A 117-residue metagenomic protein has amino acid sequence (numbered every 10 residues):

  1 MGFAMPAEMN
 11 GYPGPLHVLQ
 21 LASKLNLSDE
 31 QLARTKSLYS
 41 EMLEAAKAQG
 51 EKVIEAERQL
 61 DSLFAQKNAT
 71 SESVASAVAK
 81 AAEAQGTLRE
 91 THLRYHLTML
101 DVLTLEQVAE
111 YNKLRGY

Functional and structural regions predicted by a protein language model:
M1-Y117: Charge-rich (acidic/polar
